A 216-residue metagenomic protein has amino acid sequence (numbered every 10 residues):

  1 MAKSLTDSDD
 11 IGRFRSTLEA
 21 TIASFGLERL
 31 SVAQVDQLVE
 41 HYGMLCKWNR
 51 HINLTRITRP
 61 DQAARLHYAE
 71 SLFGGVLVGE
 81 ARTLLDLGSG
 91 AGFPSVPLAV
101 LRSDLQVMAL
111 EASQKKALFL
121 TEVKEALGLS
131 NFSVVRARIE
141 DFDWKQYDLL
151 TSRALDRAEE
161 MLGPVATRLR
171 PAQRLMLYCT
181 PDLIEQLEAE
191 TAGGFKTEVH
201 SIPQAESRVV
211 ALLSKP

Functional and structural regions predicted by a protein language model:
A2-A81, L85, K115-L118, E122-S130: Class I SAM-dependent transferase core
S71, V96-A99: Hydrophobic alpha-helical segments in the ANL/AMP-binding
L87-S89: Conserved beta-strand/loop positions that form the S-adenosyl-L-methionine
S95, R102-M108, A112-P216: S-adenosylmethionine
